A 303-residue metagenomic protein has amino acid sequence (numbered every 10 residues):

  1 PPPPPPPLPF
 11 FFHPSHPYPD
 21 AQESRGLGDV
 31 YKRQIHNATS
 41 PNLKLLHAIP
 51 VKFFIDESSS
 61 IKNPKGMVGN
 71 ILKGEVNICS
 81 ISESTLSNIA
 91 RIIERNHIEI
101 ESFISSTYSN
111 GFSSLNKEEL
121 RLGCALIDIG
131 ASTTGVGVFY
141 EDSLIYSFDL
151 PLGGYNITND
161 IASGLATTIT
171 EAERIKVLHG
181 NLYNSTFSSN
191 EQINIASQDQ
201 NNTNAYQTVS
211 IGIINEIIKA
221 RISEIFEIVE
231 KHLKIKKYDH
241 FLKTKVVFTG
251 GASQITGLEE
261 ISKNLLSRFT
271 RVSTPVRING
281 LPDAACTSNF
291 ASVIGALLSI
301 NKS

Functional and structural regions predicted by a protein language model:
P1-Y31: Single conserved hydrophobic/aromatic residue that forms the stacking wall/gate of nucleotide- or nucleobase-binding
S15, S24-L126, S143-I145, T168-T170 (+5 more regions): Nucleotide/phosphate-binding catalytic cleft detector across ATP-hydrolyzing and phosphate-transferring enzymes
I93, D128, I161, V229 (+2 more regions): Residue-level signature of catalytic and energy-coupling elements of molecular machines, predominantly ATP/GTP-dependent
L126-T133, F139-D142, P151-Y155, G250-S253: A short acidic Gly-Thr/Ser loop motif
I157-L165: A conserved active-site cap/scaffold subdomain adjacent to cofactor or substrate pockets
N181-Y183, F241-L265: Glycine-rich phosphate-binding loops at beta-strand->alpha-helix junctions
E259-R277: Catalytic phosphate/nucleotide-handling subdomain of diverse soluble enzymes
R271-S303: Glycine-rich phosphate-binding/hydrolytic loop that grips phosphoryl groups
